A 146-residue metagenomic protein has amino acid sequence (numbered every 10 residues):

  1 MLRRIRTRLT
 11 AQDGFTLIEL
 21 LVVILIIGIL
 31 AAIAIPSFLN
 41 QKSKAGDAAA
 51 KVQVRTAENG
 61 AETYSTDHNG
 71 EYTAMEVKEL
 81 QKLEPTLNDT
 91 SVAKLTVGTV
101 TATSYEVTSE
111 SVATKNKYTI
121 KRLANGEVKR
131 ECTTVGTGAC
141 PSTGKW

Functional and structural regions predicted by a protein language model:
M1-F15: N-terminal leader/signal peptides at the extreme start of proteins
R8, S37-V54, H68: Aliphatic-rich helix starts adjacent to a transmembrane/signal segment
Q12, K44-A48, V52, V92-V100: Residues at secondary-structure transition points
L21-S37: Alpha-helical hydrophobic helix detector
A34, Q41, A61: Conserved alpha-helical elements of the SDR catalytic core
N59-W146: Periplasmic/extracellular, small/polar-rich flexible segments of pilin-like filament-forming proteins
